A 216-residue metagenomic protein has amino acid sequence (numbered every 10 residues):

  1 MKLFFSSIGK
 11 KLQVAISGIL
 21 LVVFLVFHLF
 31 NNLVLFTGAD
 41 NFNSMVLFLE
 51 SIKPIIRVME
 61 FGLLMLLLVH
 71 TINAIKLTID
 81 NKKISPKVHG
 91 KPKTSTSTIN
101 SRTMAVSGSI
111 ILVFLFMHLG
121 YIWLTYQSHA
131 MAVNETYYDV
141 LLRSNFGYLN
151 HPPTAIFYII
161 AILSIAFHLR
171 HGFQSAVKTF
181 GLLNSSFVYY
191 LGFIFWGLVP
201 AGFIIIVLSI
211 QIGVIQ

Functional and structural regions predicted by a protein language model:
M1-Q216: Membrane-embedded alpha-helical bundles that constitute the cytochrome b-like, heme-associated redox core of multi-pass
